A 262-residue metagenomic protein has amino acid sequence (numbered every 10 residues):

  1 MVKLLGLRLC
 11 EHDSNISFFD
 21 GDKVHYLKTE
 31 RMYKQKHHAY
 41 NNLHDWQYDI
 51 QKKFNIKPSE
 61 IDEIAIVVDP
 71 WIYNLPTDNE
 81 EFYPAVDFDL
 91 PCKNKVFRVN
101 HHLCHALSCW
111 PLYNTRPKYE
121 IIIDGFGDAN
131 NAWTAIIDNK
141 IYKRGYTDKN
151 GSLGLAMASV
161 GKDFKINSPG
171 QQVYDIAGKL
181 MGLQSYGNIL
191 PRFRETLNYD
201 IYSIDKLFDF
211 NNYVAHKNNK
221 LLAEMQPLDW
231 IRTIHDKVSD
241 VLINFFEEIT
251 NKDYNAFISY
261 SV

Functional and structural regions predicted by a protein language model:
M1-V262: Short acidic/glycine-rich loops and adjacent helix/strand connectors that line catalytic pockets where negatively
